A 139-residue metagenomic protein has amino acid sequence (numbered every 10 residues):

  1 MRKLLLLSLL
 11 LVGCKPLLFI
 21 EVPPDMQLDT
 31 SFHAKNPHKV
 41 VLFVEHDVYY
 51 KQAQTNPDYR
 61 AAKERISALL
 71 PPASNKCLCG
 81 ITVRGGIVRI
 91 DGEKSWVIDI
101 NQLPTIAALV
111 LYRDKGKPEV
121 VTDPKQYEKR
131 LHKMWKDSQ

Functional and structural regions predicted by a protein language model:
K3-V12: Sec-dependent N-terminal signal peptides
L11, E21, V40-F43, E119: Detector for intrinsically disordered, low-structure N-terminal pre-sequences
K15-L17: Bacterial signal peptide processing site
F19-D29: Short, low-complexity, disordered segments immediately C-terminal to signal peptides in bacterial exported proteins
Q27-S74: Local sequence-structure signature of Cys/Sec-based thiol-disulfide redox active-site neighborhoods
S67-P118, D123-P124, R130-S138: Thioredoxin-like thiol-disulfide oxidoreductase module
